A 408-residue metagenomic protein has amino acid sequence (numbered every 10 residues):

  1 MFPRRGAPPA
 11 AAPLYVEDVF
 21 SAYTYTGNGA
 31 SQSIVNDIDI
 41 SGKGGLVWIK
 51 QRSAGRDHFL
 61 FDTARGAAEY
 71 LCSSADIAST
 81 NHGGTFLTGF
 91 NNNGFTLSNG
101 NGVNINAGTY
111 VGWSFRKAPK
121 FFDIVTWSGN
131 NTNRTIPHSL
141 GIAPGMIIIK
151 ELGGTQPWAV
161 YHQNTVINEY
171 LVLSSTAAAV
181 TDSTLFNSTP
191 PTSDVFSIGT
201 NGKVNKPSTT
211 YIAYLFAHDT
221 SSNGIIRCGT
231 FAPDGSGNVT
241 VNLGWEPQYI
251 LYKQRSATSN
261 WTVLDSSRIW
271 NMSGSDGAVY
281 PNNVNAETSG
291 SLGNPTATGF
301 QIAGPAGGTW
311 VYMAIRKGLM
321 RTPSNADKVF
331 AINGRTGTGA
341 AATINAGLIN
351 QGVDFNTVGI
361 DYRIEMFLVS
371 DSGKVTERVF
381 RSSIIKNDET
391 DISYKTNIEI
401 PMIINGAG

Functional and structural regions predicted by a protein language model:
M1-G408: Surface-exposed molecular-recognition determinants
